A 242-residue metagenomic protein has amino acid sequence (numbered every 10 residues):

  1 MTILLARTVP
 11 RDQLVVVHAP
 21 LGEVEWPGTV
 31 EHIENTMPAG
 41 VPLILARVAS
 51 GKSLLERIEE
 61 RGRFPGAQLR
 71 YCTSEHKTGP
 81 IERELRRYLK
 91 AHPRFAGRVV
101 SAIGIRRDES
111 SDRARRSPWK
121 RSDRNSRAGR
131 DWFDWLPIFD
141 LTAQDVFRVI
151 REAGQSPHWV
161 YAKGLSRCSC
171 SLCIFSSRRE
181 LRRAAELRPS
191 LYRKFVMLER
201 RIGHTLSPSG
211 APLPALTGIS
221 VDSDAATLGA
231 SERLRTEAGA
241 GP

Functional and structural regions predicted by a protein language model:
M1-P242: Nucleotide-activated chemistry modules centered on ATP-dependent adenylation/adenylyltransferase
